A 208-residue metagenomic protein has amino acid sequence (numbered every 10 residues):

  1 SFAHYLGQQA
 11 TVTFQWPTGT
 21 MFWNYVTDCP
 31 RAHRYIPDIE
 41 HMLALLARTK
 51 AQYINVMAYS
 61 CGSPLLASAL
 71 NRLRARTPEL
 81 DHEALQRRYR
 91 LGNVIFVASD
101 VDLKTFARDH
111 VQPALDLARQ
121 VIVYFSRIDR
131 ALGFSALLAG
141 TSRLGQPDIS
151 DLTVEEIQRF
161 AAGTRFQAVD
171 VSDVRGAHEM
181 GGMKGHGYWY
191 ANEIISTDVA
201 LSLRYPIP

Functional and structural regions predicted by a protein language model:
S1-Y53, N71-N93, A98-P208: Lipolytic serine-hydrolase domain surface
I39, A58-G62, L66: Gly/Ala-rich beta-loop-alpha elbow adjacent to hydrolase catalytic centers
